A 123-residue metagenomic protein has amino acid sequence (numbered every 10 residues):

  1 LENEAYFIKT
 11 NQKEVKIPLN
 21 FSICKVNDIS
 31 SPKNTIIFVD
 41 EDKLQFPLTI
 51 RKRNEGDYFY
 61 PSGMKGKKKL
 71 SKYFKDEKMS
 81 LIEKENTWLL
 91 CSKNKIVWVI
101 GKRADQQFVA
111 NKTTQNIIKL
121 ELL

Functional and structural regions predicted by a protein language model:
L1-L123: AMP-forming adenylation/ATP pyrophosphatase catalytic core
